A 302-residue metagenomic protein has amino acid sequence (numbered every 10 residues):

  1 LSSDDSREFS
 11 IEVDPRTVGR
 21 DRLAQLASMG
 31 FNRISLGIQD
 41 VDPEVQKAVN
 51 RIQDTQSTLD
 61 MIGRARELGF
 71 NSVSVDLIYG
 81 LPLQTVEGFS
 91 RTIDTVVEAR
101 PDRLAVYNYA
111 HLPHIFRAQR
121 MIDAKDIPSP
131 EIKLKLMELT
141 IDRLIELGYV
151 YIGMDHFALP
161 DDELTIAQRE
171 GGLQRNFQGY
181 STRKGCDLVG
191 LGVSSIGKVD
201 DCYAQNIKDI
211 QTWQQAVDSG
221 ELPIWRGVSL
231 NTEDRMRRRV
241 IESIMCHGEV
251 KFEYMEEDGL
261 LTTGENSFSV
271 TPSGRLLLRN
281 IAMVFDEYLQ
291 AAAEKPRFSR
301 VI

Functional and structural regions predicted by a protein language model:
L1-F252, V301: C-terminal scaffold of the Radical SAM
V45, I166-R169, F268-M283: Short, cationic-aromatic polyanion-contact patches
L104, N266-F268: Hydrophobic residues embedded in beta-strands of well-ordered beta-sheets
C186, M255, T271: Hydrophobic, well-ordered secondary-structure elements that form the walls of internal hydrophobic environments
P223, E249-V250, L261, A291-E294: Intrinsically disordered or highly flexible coil/loop and linker segments, enriched in small and charged/polar residues
I244, G248, E256-G259, F285: Short leucine-rich amphipathic alpha-helical surface patches
D258-N266: A short, conserved structural fragment
S273-I302: Short, amphipathic alpha-helical interaction segments positioned at domain boundaries
